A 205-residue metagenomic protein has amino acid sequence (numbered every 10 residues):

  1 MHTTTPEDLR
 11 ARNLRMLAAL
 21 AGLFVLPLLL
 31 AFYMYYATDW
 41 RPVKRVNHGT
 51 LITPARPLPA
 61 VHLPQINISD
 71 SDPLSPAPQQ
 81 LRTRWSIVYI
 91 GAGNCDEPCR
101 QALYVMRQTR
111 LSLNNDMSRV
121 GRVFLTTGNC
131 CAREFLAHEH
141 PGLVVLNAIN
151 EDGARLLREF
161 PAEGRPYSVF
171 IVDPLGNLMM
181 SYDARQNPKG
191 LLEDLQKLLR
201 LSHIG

Functional and structural regions predicted by a protein language model:
M1-R10: N-terminal Lys/Arg-rich, disordered targeting/topogenic segments
R10-F24: N-terminal Sec-pathway targeting helices
L26-L29, Y35, D39-Q79: N-terminal "domain-start" segment that seeds a small globular fold
Y36, L74, R107-S112, D152-A154 (+2 more regions): Short, surface-exposed patches at the edges or C-terminal ends of soluble domains, predominantly
P76-M106: Short active-site neighborhood of thiol/selenol oxidoreductases, capturing the structured segment around
E97-E139: Structural microenvironment flanking redox-active thiols in thiol-disulfide oxidoreductases
G121-V123, T127-C130, E134-F170: Short, internal strand/loop/helix patches that form the active-site neighborhood or redox-interaction surface
G164-G205: Thiol-/selenol-based redox modules, centered on thioredoxin-like and closely related oxidoreductase domains
